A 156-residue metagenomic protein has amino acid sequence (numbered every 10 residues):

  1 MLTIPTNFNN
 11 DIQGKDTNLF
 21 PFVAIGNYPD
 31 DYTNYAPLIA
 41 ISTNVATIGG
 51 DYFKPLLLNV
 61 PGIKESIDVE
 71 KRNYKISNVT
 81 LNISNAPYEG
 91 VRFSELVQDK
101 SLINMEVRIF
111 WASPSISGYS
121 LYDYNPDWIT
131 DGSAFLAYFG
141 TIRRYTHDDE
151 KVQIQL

Functional and structural regions predicted by a protein language model:
M1-L156: Juxtamembrane "anchor/assembly" segments of surface/extracellular structural proteins
